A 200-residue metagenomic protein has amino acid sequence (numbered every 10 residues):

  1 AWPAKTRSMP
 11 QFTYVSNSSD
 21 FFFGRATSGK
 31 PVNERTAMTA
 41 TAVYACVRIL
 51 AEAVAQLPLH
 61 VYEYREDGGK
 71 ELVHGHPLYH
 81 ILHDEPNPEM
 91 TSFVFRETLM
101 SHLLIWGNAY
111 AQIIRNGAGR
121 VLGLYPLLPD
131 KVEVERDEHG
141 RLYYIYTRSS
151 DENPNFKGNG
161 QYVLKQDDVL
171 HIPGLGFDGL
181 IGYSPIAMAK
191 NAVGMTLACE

Functional and structural regions predicted by a protein language model:
A1-E200: Structured, contiguous alpha/beta core segments that scaffold functional sites
